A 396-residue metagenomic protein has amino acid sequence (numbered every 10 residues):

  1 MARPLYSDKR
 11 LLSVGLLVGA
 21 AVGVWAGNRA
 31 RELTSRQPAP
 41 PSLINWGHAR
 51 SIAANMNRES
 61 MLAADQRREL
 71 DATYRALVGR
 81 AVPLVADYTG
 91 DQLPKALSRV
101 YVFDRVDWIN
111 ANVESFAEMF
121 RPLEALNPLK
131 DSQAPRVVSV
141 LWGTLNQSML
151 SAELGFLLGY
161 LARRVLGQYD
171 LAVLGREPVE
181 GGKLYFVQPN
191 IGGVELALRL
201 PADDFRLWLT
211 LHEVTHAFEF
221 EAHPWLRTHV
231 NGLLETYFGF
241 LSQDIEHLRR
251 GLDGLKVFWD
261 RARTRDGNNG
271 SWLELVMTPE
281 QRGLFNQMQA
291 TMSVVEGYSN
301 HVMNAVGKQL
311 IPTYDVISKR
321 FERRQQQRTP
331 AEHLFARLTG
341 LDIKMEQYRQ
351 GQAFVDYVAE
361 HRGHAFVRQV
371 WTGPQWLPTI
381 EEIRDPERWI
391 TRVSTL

Functional and structural regions predicted by a protein language model:
M1-S7: N-terminal Lys/Arg-rich, disordered targeting/topogenic segments
D8-R31: Hydrophobic alpha-helical topogenic segments used for membrane insertion/localization
E32-Y88: N-terminal mature-domain "stem" immediately C-terminal to a signal peptide or N-terminal signal-anchor/transmembrane
L77-P189: Auxiliary, metal-adjacent structural segments of Zn-dependent hydrolase domains
G155-G167, E221-P279, G283-I311: Post-HExxH zinc-binding segment in Zn-dependent metallohydrolases
I191-L209: Short pre-active-site segment immediately N-terminal to the catalytic Zn-binding motif
F205-P224, V355: Active-site recognition of the HExxH zinc-binding catalytic motif
L275-L396: Pan-zinc metallopeptidase signature
